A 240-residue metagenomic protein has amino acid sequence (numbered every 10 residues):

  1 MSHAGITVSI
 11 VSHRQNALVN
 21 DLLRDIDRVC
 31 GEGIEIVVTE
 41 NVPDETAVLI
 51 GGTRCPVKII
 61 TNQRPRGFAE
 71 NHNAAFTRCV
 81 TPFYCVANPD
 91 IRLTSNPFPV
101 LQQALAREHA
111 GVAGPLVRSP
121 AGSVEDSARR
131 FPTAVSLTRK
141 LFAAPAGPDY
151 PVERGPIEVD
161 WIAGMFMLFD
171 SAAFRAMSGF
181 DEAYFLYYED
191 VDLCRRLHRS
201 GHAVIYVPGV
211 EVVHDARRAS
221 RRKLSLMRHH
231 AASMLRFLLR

Functional and structural regions predicted by a protein language model:
Q15-R28: Short, well-formed alpha-helical segments that are part of the catalytic scaffolds of diverse glycosyltransferases
G33-P43, K58-N62: Short beta-strand/loop segment that forms part of the nucleotide-sugar
N62-C79: Glycine-rich, basic loop-to-helix element that forms the pyrophosphate-binding segment of sugar-nucleotide handling
Y84: Short aromatic/hydrophobic "clamp" motif used to bind/position activated sugar donors
S95-D126: Conserved donor NDP-sugar-binding/catalytic core segment of glycosyltransferases
P132-D160: Short, flexible, basic/aromatic active-site loop/helix in glycosyltransferases
D160-E211: A short, conserved alpha-helix in the catalytic core of glycosyltransferases
G209, R222-R240: Catalytic core of nucleotide-sugar-dependent glycosyltransferases
